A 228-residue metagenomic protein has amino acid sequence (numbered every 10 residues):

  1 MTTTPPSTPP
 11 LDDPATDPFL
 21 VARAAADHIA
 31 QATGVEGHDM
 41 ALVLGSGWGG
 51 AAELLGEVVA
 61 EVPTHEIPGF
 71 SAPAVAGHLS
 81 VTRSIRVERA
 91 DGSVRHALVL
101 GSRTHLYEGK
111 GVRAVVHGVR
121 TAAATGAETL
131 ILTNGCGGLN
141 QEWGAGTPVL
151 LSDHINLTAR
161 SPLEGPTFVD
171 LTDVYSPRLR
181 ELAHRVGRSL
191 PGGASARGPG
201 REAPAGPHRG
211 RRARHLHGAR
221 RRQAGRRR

Functional and structural regions predicted by a protein language model:
T2-P5, R83: Contiguous interface-forming segments/domains that mediate binding rather than catalysis
T4, T8-E36: N-terminal glycine-/serine-/threonine-rich phosphate-binding loop
P18-R23, H65-R228: Glycine-rich phosphate- or other oxyanion-binding loops that anchor nucleotides, phosphorylated ligands
G37-D39, E61: A residue-level detector for conformationally permissive "hinge/kink" positions
D39-M40, T129: Structural motif
G49-T64, W143-G146: Glycine-rich loop at the start of a catalytic domain that most often binds anionic cofactors/ligands
